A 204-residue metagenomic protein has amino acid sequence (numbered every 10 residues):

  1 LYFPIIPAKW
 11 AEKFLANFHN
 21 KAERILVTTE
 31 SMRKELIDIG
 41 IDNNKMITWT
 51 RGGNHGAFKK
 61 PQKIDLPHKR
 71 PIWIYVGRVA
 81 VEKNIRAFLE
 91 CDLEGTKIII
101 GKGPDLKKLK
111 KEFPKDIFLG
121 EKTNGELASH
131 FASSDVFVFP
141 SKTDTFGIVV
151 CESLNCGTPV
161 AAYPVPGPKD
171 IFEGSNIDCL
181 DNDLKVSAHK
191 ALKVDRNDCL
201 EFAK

Functional and structural regions predicted by a protein language model:
Y2-N17, V81: Nucleotide-sugar donor phosphate/pyrophosphate-binding loop at the beta->alpha transition of glycosyltransferases
S31, G52: Carbohydrate-associated surface elements
I37, N44, G53-K69: Acidic anion/phosphate-binding donor-loop and adjacent secondary structure in glycosyltransferase catalytic cores
D65-K83, L89-I98: Conserved donor-binding/catalytic core segment of Leloir-type glycosyltransferases
K107-G125: Nucleotide-activated donor-binding/catalytic signature segment of Leloir-type glycosyltransferases, i.e., the conserved
E121-K122, S129-S134: Short alpha-helical donor nucleotide-sugar binding micro-motif in glycosyltransferases
K142: Aromatic "clamp/platform" in nucleotide-sugar-dependent glycosyltransferases that forms part of the donor/acceptor
P159-A162: Short hydrophobic beta-strand element within catalytic cores of glycosyltransferases and related nucleotide-activated
